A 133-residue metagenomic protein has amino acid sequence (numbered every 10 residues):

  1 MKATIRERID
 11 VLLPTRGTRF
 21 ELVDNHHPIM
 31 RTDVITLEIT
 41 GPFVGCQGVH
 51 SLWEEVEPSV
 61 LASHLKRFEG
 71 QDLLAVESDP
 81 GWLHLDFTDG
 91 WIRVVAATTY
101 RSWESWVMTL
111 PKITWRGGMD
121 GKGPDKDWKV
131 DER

Functional and structural regions predicted by a protein language model:
M1-R133: Surface-exposed, interaction-prone regions used to assemble/regulate multi-protein complexes
